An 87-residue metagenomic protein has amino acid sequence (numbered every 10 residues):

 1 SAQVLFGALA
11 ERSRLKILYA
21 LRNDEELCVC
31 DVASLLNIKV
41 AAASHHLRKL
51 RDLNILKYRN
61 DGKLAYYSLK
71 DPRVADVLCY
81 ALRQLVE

Functional and structural regions predicted by a protein language model:
S1-K39, A65-P72: N-terminal helix-turn-helix DNA-binding core of bacterial DNA-binding proteins
L18, L47-R48: Short, hydrophobic-biased segments on the C-terminal half of alpha helices that form "recognition helices"
K39-V40, N60: Short glycine/serine/threonine-biased micro-segments
R51-D61, S68: Beta-hairpin "wing" of winged helix-turn-helix
R73-V77: Short, charged/polar, Gly/Pro-enriched secondary-structure boundary elements
Y80-A81: Residue-level signal for well-ordered alpha-helical positions
Q84-L85: An amphipathic, aromatic/His-enriched active-site/gating alpha helix that lines ligand/cofactor pockets
